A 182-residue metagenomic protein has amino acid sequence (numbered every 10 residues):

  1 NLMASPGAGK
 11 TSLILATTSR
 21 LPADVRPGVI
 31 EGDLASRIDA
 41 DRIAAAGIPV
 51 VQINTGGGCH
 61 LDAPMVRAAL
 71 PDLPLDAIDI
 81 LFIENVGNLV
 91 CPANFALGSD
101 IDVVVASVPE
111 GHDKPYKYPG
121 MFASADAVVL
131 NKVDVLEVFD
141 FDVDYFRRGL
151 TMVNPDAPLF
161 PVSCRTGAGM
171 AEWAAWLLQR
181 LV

Functional and structural regions predicted by a protein language model:
L2: Hydrophobic anchor at the beta1->P-loop junction of P-loop NTPases
S5: P-loop (Walker A) phosphate-binding loop of NTP-binding proteins
A8, T17-D100, D113, F122: Nucleotide-state-sensitive switch-loop elements of NTP-binding domains
L13: Hydrophobic positions on the alpha1 helix immediately C-terminal to the Walker A/P-loop
D33, N131, S163: Active-site glycine-centered loops adjacent to acidic/histidine catalytic or metal-binding residues that shape
S36-A40, K114-Y118, D142-G149: Short, glycine/polar-rich helix-capping loops at beta-to-alpha or helix-loop-helix junctions that flank or form
P92-P109, Y118-L130: Inter-motif core of Ras-like GTPase G domains
V135-V182: Canonical P-loop GTPase G-domain recognition
